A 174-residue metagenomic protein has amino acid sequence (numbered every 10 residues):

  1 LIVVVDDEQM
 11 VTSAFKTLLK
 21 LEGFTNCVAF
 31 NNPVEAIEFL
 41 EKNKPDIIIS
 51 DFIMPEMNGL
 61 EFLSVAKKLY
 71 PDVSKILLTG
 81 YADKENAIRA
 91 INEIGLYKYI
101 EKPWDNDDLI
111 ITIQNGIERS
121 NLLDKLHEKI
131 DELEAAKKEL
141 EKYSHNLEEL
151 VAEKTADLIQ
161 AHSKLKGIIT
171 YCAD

Functional and structural regions predicted by a protein language model:
V3, N43-I49: Active-site beta3 strand of CheY-like receiver
D6, D51, T79: Active-site residues of response regulator receiver
Q9-V28: Two-component/phosphorelay signaling modules centered on CheY-like receiver
S13, L140-D174: PAS/LOV and related PAS-like sensory modules
N31-E35, N58-E61: Acidic catalytic/metal-coordinating carboxylates
E38, L60-D72, R89: Short amphipathic alpha-helix used as the core "switch/output" element in two-component signaling
M54: Receiver (REC) domain active-site loop signature in two-component systems and cognate sites in sensor histidine kinases
E85, P103-I113, I117, N121 (+1 more regions): C-terminal output helix
